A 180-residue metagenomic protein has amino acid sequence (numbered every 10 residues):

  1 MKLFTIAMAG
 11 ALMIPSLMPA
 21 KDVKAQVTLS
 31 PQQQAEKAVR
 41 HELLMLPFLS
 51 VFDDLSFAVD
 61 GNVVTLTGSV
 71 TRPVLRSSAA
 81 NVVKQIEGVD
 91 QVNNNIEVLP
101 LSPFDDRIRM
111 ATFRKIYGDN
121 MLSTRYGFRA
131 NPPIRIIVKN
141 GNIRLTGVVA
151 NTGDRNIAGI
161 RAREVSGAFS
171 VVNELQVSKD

Functional and structural regions predicted by a protein language model:
K2-M8, P15-D180: N-terminal targeting leaders
